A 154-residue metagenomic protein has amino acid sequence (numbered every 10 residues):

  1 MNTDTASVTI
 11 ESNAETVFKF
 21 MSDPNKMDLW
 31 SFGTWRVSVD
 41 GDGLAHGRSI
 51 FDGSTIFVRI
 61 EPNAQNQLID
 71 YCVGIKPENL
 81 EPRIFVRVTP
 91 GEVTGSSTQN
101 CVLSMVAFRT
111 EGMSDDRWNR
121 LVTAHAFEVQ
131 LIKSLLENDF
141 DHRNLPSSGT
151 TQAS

Functional and structural regions predicted by a protein language model:
M1-G41, S154: Hydrophobic ligand-binding cavity/cleft-lining segments
M1-V8, I50-G53, I132: An N-terminal domain-start capping segment
T3-S7, T55, L68, R83 (+1 more regions): Intrinsic-disorder/low-complexity, polar/charged segments enriched in Ser/Thr/Lys/Arg/Asp/Glu/Gln
I10-S12, S49, A107-R109: Short beta-strand-to-loop capping motifs
T16-M21, M27, I60, Y71 (+2 more regions): Hydrophobic pocket/interface hotspot
D28-F32, V37-R83, F127, N138-D139 (+1 more regions): Glycine-rich portal/gate segments that line the openings of hydrophobic small-molecule binding cavities
K76-N138, R143-G149, A153: Beta-strand/loop substructures that line and gate deep hydrophobic ligand-binding cavities in soluble
